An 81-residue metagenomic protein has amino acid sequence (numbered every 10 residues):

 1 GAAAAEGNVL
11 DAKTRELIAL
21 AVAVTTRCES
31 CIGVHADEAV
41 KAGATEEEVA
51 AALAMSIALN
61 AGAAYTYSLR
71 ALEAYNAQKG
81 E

Functional and structural regions predicted by a protein language model:
G1-E16, V40, T66-E81: Acidic, glycine/proline-rich low-complexity segments that act as flexible tails and inter-domain linkers
D11-A12, E29, E46: Alpha-helix N-cap/helix-initiation sites
K13-A23, A52-L59: Alpha-helical scaffold segments that form or flank carboxylate-/histidine-based iron centers
I18, V22-V34: Short, thiol/selenol-centered motifs that function as redox-active sites or metal-ligating centers
G33-E47, L72-Y75: Iron-sulfur (Fe-S) cluster-binding segments and ferredoxin-like electron-carrier domains, especially [2Fe-2S]
A50-N76: C-terminal structural segments of small proteins and small subunits
